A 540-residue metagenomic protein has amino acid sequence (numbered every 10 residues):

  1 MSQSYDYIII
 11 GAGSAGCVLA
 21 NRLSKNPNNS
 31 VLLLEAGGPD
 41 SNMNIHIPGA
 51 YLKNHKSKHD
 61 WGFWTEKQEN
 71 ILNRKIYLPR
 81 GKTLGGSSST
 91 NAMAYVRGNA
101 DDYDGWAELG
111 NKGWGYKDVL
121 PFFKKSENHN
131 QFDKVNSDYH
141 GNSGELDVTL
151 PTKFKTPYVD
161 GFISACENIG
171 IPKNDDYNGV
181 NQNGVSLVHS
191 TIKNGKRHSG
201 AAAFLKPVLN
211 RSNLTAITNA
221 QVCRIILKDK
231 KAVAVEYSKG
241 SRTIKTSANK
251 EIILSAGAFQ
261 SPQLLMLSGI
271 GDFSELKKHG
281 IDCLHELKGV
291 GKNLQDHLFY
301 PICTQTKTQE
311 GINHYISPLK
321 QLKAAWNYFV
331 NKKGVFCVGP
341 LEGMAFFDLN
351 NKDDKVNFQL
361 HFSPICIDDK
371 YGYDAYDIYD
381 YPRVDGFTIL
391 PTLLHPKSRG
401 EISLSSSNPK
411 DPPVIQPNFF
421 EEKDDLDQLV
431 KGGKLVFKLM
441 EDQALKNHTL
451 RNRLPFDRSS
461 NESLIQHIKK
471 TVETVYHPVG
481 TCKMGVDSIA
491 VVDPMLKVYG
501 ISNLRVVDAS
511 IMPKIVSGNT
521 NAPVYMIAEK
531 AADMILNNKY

Functional and structural regions predicted by a protein language model:
M1-Y540: N-terminal redox-cofactor-binding region of secreted/periplasmic oxidoreductases
